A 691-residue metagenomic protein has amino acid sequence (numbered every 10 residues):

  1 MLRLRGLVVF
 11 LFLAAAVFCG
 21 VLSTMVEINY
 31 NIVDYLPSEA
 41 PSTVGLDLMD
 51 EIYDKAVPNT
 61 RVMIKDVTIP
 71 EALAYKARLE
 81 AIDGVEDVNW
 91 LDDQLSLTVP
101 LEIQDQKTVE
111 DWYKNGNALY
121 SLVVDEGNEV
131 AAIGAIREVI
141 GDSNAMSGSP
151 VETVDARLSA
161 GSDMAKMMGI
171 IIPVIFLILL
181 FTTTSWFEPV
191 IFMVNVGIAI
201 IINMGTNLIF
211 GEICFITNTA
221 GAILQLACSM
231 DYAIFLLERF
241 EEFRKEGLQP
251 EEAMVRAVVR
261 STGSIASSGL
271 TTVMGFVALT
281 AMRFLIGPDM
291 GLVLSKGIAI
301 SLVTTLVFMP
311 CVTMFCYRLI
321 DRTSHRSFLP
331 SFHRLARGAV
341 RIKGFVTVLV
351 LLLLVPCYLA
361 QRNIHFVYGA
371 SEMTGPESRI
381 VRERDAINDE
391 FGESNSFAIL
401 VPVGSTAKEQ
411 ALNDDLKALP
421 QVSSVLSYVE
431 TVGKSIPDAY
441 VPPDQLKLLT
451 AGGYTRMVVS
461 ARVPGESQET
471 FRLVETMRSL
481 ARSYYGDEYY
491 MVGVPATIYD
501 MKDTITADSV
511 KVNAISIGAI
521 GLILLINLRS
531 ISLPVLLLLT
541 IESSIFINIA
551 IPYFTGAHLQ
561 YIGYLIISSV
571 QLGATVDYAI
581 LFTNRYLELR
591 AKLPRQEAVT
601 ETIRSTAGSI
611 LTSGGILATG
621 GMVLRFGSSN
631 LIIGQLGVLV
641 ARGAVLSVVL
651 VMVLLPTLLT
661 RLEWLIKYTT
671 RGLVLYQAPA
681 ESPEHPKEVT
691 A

Functional and structural regions predicted by a protein language model:
M1-I28, G127-Y368, R482-A691: Membrane-embedded transmembrane helical bundles of large multi-pass transporters/channels
E27-Y35: Membrane-interface helix-loop junction between the first two transmembrane segments
Y35, E39, S162, M230 (+3 more regions): Flexible, glycine- and charge-enriched loops at secondary-structure boundaries
S38-T60, I64-P150, H365, E372-L533 (+1 more regions): Structured non-transmembrane domains adjacent to transmembrane bundles in polytopic membrane proteins
